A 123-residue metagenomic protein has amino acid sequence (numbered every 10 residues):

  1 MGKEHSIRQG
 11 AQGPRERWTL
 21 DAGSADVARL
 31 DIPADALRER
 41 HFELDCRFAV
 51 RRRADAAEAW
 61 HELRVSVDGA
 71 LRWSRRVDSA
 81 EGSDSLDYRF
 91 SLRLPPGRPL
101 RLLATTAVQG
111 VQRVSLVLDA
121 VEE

Functional and structural regions predicted by a protein language model:
E4-A22, D35, Q109-E123: C-terminal interaction-tip segments
Q12-R17, V27-A34, A70-R72: Local beta-strand/beta-hairpin segments that build beta-sheet-rich folds
L20-L37, S83-F90: Short beta-strands within extracellular/lumenal beta-sheet-rich domains
A34-A36, F48-D55, T106: Non-cytosolic beta-sheet module surface loops
D35-D45, P95-G97: Extended extracellular/luminal ectodomain segments enriched in beta-structured repeat modules
R40-F42, A59-L63, Q112-V114: Short beta-strand/loop motifs in extracellular/secreted proteins, especially within beta-sandwich accessory domains
A49-F90: Terminal beta-strand-rich extracellular "head" domains that mediate receptor/glycan or other ligand binding
R101-G110: Short beta-strand-plus-loop segments that form exposed binding edges in beta-rich domains
